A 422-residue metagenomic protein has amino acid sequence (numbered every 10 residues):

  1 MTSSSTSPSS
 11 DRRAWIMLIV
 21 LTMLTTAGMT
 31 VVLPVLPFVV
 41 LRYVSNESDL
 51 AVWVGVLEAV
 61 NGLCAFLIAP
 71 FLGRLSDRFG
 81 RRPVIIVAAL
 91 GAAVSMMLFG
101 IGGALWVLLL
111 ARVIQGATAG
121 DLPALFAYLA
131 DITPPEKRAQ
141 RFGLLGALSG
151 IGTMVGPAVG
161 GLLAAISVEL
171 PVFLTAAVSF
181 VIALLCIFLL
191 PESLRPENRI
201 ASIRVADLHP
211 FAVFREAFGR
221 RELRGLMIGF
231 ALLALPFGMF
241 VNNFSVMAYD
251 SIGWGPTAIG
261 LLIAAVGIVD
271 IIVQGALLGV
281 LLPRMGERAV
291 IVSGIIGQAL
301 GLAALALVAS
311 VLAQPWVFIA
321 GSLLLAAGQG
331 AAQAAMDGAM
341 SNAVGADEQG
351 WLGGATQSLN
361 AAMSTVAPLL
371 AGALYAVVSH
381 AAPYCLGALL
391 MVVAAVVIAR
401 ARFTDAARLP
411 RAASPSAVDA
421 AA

Functional and structural regions predicted by a protein language model:
T2-R12, P191-I228, S416-A422: Juxtamembrane intracellular "pre-TM" segments in multi-pass secondary transporters
V35-A51, N242-I259: Short amphipathic helix-loop junctions that connect adjacent transmembrane helices in Major Facilitator Superfamily/SLC
V56-L72, A264-L277: Central cavity-lining transmembrane alpha-helices of secondary-active solute carriers, predominantly the Major
F66-G103: Conserved MFS/SLC helix-loop-helix module at the cytosolic interface between two early adjacent transmembrane helices
I68-F79, V273-E287, Y375: Helix-to-loop junctions at the C-terminal end of transmembrane segments in multipass secondary transporters
L90-G103, G297-L312: C-terminal ends and interior cores of transmembrane alpha-helices in multi-pass membrane transporters/permeases
A111-G150: Cytoplasmic helix-loop-helix junction between adjacent transmembrane helices in 12-TM secondary transporters
L148-F188: Helix-loop-helix hairpin linking two adjacent transmembrane segments in secondary transporters
